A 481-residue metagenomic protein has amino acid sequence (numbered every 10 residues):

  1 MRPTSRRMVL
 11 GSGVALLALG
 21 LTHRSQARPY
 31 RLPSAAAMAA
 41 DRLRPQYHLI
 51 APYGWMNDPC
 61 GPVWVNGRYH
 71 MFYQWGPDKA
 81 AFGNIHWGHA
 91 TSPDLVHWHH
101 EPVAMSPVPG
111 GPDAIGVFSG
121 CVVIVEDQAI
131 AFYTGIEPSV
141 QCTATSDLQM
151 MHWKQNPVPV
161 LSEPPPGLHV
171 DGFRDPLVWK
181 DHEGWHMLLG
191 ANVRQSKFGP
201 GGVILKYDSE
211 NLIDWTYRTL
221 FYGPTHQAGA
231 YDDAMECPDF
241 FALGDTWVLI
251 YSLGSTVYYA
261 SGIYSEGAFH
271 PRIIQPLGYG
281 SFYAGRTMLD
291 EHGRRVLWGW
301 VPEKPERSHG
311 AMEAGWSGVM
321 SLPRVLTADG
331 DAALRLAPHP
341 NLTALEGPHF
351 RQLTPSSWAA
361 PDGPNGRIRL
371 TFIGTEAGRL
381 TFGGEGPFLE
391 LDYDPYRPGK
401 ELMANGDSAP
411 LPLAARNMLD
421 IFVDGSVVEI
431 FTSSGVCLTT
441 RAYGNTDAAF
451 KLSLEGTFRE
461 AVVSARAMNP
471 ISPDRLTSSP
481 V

Functional and structural regions predicted by a protein language model:
R2, M8-A27: N-terminal export signals
R28-D175, W179-E236, A242-Y279, V301-F350 (+5 more regions): Beta-rich carbohydrate-recognition and catalytic domains
R295-W300: Polar, glycine-rich mid-to-C-terminal structural blocks that act as macromolecule-binding/assembly scaffolds
R351-P398: Secretory/extracellular carbohydrate-interaction modules and structurally similar beta-sandwich "look-alikes"
M403-R416: Short, aromatic/His-centered strand-loop micro-motif at the edge of beta-sheets
N417-T432: Short tryptophan-centered beta-strand motifs in secreted/extracellular beta-sheet-rich domains of glycan-recognition
G435-D447: Short, solvent-exposed beta-strand-to-loop segments that form ligand-recognition rims of beta-rich domains
K451-V481: Ligand-recognition surfaces built from glycine- and aromatic
